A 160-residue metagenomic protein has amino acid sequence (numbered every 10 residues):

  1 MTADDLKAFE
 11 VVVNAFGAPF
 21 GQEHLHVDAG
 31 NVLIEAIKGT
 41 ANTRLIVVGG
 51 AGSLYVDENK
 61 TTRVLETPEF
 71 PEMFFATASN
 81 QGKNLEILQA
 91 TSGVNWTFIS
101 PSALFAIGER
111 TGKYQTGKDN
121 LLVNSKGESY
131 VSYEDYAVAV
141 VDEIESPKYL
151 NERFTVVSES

Functional and structural regions predicted by a protein language model:
M1-T40: NAD(P)H-binding glycine-rich loop region in Rossmannoid oxidoreductase-like domains and their noncatalytic homologs
T2-D5, G50-V56: Short low-complexity stretches enriched in small and charged residues
F16, I46-G49: Active-site beta-alpha turn of Rossmann-fold NAD(P)-dependent dehydrogenases/reductases
F20-E23, T40-R44, G52-S160: Oxidoreductase cofactor-interface core, primarily capturing Rossmann-like NAD(P)-dependent enzymes
